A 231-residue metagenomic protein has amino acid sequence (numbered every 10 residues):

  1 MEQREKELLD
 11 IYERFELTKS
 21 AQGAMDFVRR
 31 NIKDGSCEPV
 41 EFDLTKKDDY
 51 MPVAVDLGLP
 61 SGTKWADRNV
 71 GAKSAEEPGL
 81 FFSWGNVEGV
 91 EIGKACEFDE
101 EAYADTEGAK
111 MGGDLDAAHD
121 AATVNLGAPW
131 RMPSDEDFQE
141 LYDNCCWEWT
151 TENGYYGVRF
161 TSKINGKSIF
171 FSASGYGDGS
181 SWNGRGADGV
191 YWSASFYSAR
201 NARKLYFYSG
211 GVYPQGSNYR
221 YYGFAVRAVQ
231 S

Functional and structural regions predicted by a protein language model:
E2-V40: Short, low-complexity, charged amphipathic interaction modules
E41-S231: Conserved positions within compact, well-structured domain cores
